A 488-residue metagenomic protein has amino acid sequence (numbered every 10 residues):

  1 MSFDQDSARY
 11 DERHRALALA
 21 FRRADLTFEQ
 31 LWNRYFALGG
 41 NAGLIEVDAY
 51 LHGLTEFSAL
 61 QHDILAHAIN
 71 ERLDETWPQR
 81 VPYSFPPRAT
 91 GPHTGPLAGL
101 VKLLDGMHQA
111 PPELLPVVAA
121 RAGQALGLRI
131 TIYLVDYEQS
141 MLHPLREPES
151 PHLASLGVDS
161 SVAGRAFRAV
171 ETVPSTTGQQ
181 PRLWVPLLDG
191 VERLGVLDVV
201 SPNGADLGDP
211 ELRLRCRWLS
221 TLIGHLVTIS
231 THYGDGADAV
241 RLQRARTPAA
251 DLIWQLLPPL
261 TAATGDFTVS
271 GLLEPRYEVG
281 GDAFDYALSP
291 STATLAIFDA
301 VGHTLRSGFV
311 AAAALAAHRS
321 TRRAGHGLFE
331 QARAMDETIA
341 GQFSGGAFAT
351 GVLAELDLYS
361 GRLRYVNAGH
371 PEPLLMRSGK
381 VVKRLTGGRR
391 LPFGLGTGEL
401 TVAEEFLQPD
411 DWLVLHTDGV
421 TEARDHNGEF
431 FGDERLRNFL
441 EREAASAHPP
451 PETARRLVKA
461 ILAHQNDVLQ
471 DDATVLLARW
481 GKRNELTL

Functional and structural regions predicted by a protein language model:
A42, V185-A205, P290-T294, D410-W412 (+1 more regions): Short hydrophobic/glycine-rich mini-motifs in sensory/regulatory modules that couple input to downstream signaling
P96-Q109, L115-E171, A368-G369, R390: Structured interaction and signal-relay segments at domain junctions
L126-L128, A245, A249-P258, L305-L391 (+3 more regions): Catalytic core of PPM/PP2C metal-dependent serine/threonine phosphatase domains
V173-S175, Q180-D189: A short, aliphatic-rich beta-strand micro-motif
G195-R217, E422-A423, D467-V468: Regulatory loop-to-helix N-cap segments in sensory/regulatory domains that couple ligand/signal detection
L207-T228, A312-A316: Amphipathic alpha-helical "output/dimerization" segments
L219-V279: Regulatory cytosolic signal-relay segments
T304-A324, L407, D411-V468, N484-T487: Active-site-proximal, acidic helix/loop segment immediately C-terminal to a metal-coordinating Asp/Glu
